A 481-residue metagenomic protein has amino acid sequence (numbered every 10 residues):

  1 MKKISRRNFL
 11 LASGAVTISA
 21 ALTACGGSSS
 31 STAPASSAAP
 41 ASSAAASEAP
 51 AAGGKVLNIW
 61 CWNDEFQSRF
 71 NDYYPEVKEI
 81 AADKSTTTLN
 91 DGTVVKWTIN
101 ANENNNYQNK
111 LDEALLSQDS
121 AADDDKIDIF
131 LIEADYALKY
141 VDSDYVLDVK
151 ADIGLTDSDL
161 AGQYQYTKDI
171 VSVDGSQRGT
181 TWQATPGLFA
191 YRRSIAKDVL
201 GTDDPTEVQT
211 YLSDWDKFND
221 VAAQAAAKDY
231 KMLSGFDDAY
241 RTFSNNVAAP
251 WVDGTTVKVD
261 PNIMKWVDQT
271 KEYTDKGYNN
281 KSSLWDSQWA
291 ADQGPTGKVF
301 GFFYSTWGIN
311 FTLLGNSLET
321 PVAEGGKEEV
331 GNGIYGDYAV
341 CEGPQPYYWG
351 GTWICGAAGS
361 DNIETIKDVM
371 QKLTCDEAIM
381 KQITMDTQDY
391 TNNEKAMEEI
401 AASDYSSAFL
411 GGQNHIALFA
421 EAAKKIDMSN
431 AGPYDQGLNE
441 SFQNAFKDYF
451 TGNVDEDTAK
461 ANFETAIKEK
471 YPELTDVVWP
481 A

Functional and structural regions predicted by a protein language model:
K3-S5, L10-L138, D157, K381 (+1 more regions): Conserved N-terminal structural module of periplasmic/extracytoplasmic solute-binding proteins
P40-A41, A46-A49, D119, I132-L188 (+1 more regions): Hinge/lid segment of periplasmic solute-binding proteins
W62-D64, I132-Y136, F236-D238, S287 (+1 more regions): Beta->alpha turn/N-cap motifs
P75-E76, K265-D368: Extracytoplasmic/periplasmic substrate-binding proteins
K84-E103, A122, D203-V208, K271-W285 (+1 more regions): A local structural motif
Q108-K126, F130, L138, S143 (+4 more regions): Short helices/loops that flank or line small-molecule/ion binding pockets
K150-D159, K168-A239, W251-L284, A358-E364 (+1 more regions): Helix-loop-helix "hinge/cap" segment bordering the ligand-binding cleft or interdomain interface
N332-G336, T384-N444, D448, D476-A481: Long, aromatic- and glycine/proline-rich binding clefts that accommodate carbohydrate-like moieties
